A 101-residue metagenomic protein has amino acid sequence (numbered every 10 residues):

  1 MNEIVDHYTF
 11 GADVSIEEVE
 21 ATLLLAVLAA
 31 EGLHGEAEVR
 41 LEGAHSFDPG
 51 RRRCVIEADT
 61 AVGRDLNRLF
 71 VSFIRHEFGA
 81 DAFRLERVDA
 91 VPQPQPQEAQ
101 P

Functional and structural regions predicted by a protein language model:
M1-P101: Long, contiguous binding/interaction regions
